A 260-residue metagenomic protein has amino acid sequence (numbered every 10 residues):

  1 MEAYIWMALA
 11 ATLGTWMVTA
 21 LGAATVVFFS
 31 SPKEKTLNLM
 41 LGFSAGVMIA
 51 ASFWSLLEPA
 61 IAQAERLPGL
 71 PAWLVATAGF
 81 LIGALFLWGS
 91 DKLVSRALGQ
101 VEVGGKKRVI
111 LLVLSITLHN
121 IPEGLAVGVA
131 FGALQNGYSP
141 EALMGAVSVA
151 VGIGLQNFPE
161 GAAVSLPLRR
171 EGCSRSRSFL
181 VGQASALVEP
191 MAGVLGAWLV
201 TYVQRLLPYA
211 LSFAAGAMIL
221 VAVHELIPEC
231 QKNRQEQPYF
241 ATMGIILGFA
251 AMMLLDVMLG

Functional and structural regions predicted by a protein language model:
M1-G260: Intrinsically disordered, metal-sensing/regulatory segments
